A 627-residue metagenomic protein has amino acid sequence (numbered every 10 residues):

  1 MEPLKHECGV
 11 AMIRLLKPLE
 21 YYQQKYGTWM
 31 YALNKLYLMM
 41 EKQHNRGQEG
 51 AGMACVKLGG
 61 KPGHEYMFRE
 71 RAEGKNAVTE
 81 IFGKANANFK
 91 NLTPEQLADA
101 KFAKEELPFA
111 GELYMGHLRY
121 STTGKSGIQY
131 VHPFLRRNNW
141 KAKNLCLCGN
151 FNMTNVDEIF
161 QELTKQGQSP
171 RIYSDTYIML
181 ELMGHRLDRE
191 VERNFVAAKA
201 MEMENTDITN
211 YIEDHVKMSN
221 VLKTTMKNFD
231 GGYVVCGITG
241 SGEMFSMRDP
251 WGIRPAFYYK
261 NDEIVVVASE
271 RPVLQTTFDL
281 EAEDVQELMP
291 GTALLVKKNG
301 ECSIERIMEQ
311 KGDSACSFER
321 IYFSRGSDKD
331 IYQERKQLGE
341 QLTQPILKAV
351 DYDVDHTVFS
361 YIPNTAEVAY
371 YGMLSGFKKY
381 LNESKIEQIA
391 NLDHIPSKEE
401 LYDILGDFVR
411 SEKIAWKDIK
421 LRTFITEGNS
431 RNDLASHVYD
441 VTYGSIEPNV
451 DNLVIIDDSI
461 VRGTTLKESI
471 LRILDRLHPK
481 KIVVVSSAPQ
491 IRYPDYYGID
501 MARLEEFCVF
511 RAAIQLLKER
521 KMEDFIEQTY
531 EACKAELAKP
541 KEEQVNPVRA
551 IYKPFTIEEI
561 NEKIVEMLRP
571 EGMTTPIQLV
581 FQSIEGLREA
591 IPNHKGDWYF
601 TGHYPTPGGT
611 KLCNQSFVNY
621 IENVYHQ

Functional and structural regions predicted by a protein language model:
M1-M289, L295-V358, I362-P363: Conserved short alpha-helical segments that host acidic/polar catalytic motifs at enzyme active sites
A197-V216, F377-D393, E400-I414, K420: Amphipathic alpha-helical
M226, S241-E243, R248, K260 (+7 more regions): PRPP-dependent phosphoribosyltransferase catalytic core
N228-G231, E334-D355, V368, M373-G376 (+2 more regions): Phosphate/ATP-binding catalytic cores across multiple sugar-kinase/actin-like superfamilies, primarily ASKHA
G237, R248-D249, S269-R271, K298 (+6 more regions): Active-site proximal loops enriched in glycine and acidic residues that flank catalytic Cys/His/Asp and coordinate
L294, L342, F359, M373 (+2 more regions): Conserved hydrophobic/aromatic pocket- or pore-lining residues that grip, position, or stack substrates in active sites
G300-A315, Y361-I395: Terminal amphipathic helices with adjacent charged low-complexity linkers/tails
F359, A366-M373, F377, S411 (+2 more regions): Extended, hydrophobic alpha-helical segments in both membrane/secreted and soluble proteins
